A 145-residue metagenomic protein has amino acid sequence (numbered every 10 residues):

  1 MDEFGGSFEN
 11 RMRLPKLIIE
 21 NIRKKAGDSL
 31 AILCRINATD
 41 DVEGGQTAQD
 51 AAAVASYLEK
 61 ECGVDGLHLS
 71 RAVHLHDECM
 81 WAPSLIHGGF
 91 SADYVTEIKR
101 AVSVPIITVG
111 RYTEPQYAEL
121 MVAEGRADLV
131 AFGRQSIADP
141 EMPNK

Functional and structural regions predicted by a protein language model:
M1-K145: Flavin-dependent oxidoreductase catalytic cores
